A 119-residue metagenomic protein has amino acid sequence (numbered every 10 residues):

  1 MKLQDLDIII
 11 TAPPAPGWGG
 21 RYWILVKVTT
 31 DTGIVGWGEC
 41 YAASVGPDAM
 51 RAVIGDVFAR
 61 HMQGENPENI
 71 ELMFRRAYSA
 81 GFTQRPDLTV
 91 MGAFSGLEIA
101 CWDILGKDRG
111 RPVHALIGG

Functional and structural regions predicted by a protein language model:
M1-W37, Y41-S44: Structured beta-strand/loop patches that form or line metal/cofactor-binding pockets in enzymes
I8, P67, L116-G118: Short capping/connector residues at structural and topological boundaries
A12-P14, T83-R85, V113: Residue-level detector of functional hotspots within protein domains
T29-D108: Metal- or metallocofactor-binding catalytic centers and their adjacent structured scaffolds across diverse enzyme
L105-G119: Catalytic pocket of metal/acid-base enzymes, prominently hydrolases
